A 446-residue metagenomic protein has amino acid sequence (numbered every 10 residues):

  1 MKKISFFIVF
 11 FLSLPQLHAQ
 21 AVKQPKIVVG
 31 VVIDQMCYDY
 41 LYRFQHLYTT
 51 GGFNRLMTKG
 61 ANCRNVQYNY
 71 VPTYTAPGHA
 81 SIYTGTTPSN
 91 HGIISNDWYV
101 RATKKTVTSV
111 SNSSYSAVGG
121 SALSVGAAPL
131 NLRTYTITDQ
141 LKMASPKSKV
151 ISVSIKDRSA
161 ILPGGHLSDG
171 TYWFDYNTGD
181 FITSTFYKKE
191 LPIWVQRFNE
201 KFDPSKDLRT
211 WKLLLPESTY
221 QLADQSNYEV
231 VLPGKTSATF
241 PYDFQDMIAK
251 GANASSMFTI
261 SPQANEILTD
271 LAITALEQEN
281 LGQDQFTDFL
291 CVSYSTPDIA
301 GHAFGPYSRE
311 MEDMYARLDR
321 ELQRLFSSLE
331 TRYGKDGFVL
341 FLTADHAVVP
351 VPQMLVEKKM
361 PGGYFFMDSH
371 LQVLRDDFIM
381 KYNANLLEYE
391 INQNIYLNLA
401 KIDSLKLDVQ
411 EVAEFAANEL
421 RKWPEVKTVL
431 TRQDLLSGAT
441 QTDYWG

Functional and structural regions predicted by a protein language model:
M1-Q24: Bacterial Sec-dependent N-terminal signal peptides
Q24-V29, K59-C63, N90, P146-V150 (+3 more regions): Loop/turn elements at helix/coil->beta-strand transitions in domains of secreted/extracellular proteins
C37-R43, V66-Y68, L123-A128, S255-P262 (+2 more regions): Second-shell loop/turn segments in exported
L41-N90, K149-V153: Short, structured active-site-proximal loop/turn typified by the sulfatase FGly-forming signature C/S-X-P-X-R
F44-Y48, G165-N177, F304-E312, A347-D368 (+1 more regions): Short secondary-structure boundary/capping segments
T87, S95-F286, S295-H302, R421-R432 (+1 more regions): His/Asp/Glu-rich, glycine-adjacent segments that coordinate divalent cations and/or stabilize oxyanion chemistry on
L130-T138, I155-R158, I182, W194 (+1 more regions): Active-site neighborhoods of enzymes that stabilize oxyanions during catalysis
R317-K358: Metal-dependent active-site segment of extracytoplasmic phospho-/sulfohydrolases and closely related
